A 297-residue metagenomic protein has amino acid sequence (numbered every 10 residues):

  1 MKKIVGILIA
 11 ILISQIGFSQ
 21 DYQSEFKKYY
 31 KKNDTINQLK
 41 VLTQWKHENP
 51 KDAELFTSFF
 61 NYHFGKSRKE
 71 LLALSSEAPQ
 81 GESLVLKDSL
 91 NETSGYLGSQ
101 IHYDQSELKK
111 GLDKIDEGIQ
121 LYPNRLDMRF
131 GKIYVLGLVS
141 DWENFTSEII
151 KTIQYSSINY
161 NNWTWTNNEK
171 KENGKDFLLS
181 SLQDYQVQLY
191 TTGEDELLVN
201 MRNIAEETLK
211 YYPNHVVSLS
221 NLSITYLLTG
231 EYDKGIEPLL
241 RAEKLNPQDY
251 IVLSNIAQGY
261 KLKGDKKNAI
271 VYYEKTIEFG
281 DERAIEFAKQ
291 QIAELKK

Functional and structural regions predicted by a protein language model:
Y22, A53-E54, L126-D127, Y160 (+5 more regions): Helix-start (N-cap) detector for alpha-helical repeat units in TPR-like alpha-solenoids, especially tetratricopeptide
P50-K51, P123-N124, S157, P213 (+2 more regions): Short coil turns that delineate tetratricopeptide repeat
S58-F59, H63, G131, D184 (+3 more regions): Canonical tetratricopeptide repeat
Y62-E117, L121, G131, L138-S147 (+1 more regions): Short coil/linker segments at helix-helix boundaries
G65-K66, L138, T191-T192, L228 (+2 more regions): Register position in tetratricopeptide repeats
G174-L245: Alpha-helical adaptor scaffolds
